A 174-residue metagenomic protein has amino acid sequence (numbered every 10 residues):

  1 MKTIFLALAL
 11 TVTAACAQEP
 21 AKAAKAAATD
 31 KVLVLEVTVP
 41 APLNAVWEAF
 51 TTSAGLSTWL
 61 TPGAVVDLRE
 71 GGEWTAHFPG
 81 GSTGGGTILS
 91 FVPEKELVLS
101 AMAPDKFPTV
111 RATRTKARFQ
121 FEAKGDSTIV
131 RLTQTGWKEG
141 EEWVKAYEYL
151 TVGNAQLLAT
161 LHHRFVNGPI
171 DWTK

Functional and structural regions predicted by a protein language model:
M1-I4, Q18: Positively charged n-region of N-terminal signal peptides that target proteins for export
A9-A17: Hydrophobic h-region of N-terminal signal peptides that target proteins for export in Gram-negative bacteria
C16-V65: Hydrophobic ligand-binding cavity/cleft-lining segments
Q18-E19, G136-K174: A conserved amphipathic terminal alpha-helix motif
V37, G85-S90, R114-A123: Hydrophobic/aromatic beta-strand elements that line small-molecule binding cavities or substrate pockets in beta-rich
V46, L56, W74, I88 (+4 more regions): Hydrophobic pocket/interface hotspot
A54-T87: Short beta-edge strand/loop motif at the mouth of beta-sheet-based domains
F107-V152: Beta-strand/loop substructures that line and gate deep hydrophobic ligand-binding cavities in soluble
